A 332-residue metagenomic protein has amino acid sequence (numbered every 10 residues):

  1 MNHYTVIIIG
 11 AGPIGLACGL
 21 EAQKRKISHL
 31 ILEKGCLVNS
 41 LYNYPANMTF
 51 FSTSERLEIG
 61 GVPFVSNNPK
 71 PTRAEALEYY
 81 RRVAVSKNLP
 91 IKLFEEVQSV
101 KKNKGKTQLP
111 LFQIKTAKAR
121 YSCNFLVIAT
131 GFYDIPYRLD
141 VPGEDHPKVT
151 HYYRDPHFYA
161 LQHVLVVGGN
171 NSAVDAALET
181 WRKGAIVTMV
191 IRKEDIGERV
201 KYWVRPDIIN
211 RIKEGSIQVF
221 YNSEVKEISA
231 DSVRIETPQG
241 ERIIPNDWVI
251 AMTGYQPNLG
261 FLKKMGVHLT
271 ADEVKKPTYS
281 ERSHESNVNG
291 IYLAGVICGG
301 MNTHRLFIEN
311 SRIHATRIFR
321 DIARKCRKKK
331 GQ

Functional and structural regions predicted by a protein language model:
M1-I9, K24, N39, N43 (+6 more regions): FAD-binding core/adjacent interface of flavoenzyme oxidoreductases
M1-Y4, I8-K34, Y152-I196, R282-G331: Rossmann-like dinucleotide/flavin-binding elements
Y4-I7, A11-L89, V174, L178-Y202 (+1 more regions): Beta1-alpha1 glycine-rich phosphate/pyrophosphate-binding loop at the start of Rossmann-like nucleotide-binding domains
C18, K102, Y137-L139, A176-A177 (+3 more regions): Short glycine-/acidic-enriched loop or helix-start segments at secondary-structure transitions that form or flank
A22, Y44-M48, K106, D140-E144 (+5 more regions): Short, glycine/charged-enriched secondary-structure capping and boundary segments
N88-K101, L109-I114, Y121, R182-V274 (+1 more regions): A Rossmann-like FAD-binding core segment of flavoenzymes
